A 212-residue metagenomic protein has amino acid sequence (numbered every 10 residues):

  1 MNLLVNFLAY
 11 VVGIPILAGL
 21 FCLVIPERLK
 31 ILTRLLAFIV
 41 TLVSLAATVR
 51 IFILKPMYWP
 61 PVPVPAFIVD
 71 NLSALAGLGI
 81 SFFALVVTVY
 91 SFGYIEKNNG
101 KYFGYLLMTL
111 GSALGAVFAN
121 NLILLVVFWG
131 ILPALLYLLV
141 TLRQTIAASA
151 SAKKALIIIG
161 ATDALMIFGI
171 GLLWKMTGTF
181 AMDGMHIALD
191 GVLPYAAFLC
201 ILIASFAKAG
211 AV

Functional and structural regions predicted by a protein language model:
M1-G104, M176-A188: Transmembrane helix-loop-helix hairpins at membrane boundaries of multipass inner-membrane proteins
L3, L72-A74, N121-L122, K154 (+1 more regions): Short alpha-helical transmembrane interface motifs in multi-pass membrane proteins
G19-L20, F82-L85, D163-F168, S205-V212: Transmembrane alpha-helical segments of multi-pass membrane transport proteins and ion-pumping complexes
L20-V24, V89-N98, Y137-A147, L202 (+1 more regions): Helix-loop junctions at the membrane interface of multi-pass solute transporters
I39, M57, A150-S151, A155 (+1 more regions): Short helix-boundary/re-entrant hairpin motifs in multi-pass inner-membrane proteins
Y58-A76, L122-P133, Y137, S205: Membrane-interface helix-loop-helix modules in multi-pass inner-membrane proteins
Y102-M108, S112-V192, A207-A209: Alpha-helical multi-pass transmembrane bundles of energy-transducing inner-membrane proteins
